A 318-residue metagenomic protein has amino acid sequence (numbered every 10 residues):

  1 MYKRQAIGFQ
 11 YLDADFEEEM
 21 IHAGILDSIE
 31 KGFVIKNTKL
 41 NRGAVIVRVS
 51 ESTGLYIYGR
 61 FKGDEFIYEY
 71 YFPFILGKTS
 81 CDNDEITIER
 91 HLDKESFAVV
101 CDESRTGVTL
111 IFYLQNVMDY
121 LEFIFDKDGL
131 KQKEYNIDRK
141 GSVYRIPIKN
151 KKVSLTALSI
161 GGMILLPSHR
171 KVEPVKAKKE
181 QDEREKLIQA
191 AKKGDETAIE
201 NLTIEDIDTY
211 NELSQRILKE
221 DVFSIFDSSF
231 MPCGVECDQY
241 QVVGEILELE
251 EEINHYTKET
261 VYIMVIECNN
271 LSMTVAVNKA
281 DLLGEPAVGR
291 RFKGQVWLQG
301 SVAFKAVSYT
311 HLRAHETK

Functional and structural regions predicted by a protein language model:
M1-Q5, Y309-T317: Conserved small/polar residues in nucleotide/adenosyl-binding loops
K3-Y71: N-terminal ordered "arm"
L40-C233: Long, hydrophobic alpha/beta structural blocks
E236-T257: Structural detector for short beta-strands of small beta-barrel domains
N254-M273: OB-fold (S1/OB) nucleic-acid-binding surfaces
N270-L283: Beta-strand/loop nucleic-acid-binding surfaces
A280-K293: Short nucleic-acid-contacting surface segments enriched for D/E, G, S/T with interspersed K/R
G294-F304: Short, charged beta-turn/beta-strand-edge "cap" motif at the junction between a beta-strand and an adjacent loop
